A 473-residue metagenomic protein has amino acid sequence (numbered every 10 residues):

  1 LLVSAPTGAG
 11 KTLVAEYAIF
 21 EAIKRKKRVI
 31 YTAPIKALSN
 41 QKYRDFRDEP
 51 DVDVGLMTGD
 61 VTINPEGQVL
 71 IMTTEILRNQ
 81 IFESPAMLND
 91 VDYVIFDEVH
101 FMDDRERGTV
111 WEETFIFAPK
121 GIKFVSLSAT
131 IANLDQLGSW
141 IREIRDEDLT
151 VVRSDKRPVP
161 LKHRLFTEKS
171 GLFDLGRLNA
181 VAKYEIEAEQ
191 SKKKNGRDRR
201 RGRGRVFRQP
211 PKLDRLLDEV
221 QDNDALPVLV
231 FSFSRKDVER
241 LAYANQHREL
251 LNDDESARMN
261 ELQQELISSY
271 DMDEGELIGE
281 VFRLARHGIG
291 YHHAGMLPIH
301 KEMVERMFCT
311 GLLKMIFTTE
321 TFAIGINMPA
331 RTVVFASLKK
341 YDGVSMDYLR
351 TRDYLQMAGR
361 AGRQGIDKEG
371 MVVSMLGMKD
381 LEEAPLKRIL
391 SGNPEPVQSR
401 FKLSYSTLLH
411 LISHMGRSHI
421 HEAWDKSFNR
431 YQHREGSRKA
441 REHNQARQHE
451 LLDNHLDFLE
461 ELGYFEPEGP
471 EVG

Functional and structural regions predicted by a protein language model:
L1-Y17: Walker A/P-loop
T12-K26, E112, I116-F117: Walker A/P-loop NTP-binding motif
K27-M72, I76-N79, S139: Conserved nucleic-acid-binding Ia/Ib motif block in the N-terminal RecA-like helicase ATPase lobe
T32, N40, R47-E49, D53-L56 (+3 more regions): Conserved C-terminal RecA-like helicase domain
S84-V125: SF2 helicase catalytic motif II
I116, K123-V125, T130-R142, D146-A244 (+1 more regions): Conserved interdomain linker/interface between the two RecA-like ATPase lobes of SF2 helicase motors
I299-F308, V397-G473: C-terminal accessory/connector segments of nucleic-acid motor ATPases
M328, T332-D342, M346-R388: Conserved segment of the helicase C-terminal RecA-like domain
